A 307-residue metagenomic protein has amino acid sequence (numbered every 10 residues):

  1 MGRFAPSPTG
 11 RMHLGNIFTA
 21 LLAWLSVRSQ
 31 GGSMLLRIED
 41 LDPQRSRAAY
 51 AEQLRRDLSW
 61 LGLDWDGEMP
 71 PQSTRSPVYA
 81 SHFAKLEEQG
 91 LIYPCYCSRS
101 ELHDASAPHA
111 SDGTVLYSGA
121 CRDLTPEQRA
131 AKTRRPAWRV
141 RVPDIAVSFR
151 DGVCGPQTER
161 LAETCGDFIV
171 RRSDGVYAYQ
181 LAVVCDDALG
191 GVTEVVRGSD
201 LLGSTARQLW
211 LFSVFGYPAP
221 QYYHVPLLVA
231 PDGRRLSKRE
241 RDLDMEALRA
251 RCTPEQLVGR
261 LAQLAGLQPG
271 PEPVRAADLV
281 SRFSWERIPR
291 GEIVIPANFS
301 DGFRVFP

Functional and structural regions predicted by a protein language model:
M1-A110, S199-D200, S204-Y217, V274: N-terminal Rossmann-like or analogous alpha/beta NTP/dinucleotide-binding catalytic cores that position adenine
M1-T9, S29, M34, R129-A131 (+3 more regions): Non-catalytic terminal extensions that flank enzyme cores
H13, R75-S81, V140, Q180-L181 (+6 more regions): Noncatalytic linker/hinge segments flanking ATPase motor cores
Q30-G31, G62-D66, S98, D167-I169 (+4 more regions): Short, surface-exposed, polar/charged, turn-prone segments marking secondary-structure boundaries
D64, I92-Y93, S111-D112, P254 (+2 more regions): A general structural signal for well-ordered secondary-structure junctions
V78, E101, L116, Q256-L257 (+1 more regions): Exposed alpha-helical structural elements
L86, G113-V115, L261: Short alpha-helix boundary/capping motifs
S100-S237, D244-L248, A297-P307: Active-site cores that bind ATP or allylic diphosphates and position pyrophosphate for catalysis
